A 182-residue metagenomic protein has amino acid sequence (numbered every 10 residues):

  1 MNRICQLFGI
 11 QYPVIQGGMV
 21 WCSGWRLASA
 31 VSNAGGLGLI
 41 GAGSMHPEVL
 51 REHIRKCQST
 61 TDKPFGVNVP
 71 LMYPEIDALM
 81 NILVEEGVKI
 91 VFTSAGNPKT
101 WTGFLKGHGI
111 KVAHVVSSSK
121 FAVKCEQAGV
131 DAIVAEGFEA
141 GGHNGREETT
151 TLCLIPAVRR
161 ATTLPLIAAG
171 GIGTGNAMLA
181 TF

Functional and structural regions predicted by a protein language model:
M1-P165: Active-site entrance/lid segments in N-terminal catalytic domains of soluble metabolic enzymes
L164-N176: Glycine-rich adenosine-cofactor-binding loop
L179-F182: A compact, surface-exposed functional segment
